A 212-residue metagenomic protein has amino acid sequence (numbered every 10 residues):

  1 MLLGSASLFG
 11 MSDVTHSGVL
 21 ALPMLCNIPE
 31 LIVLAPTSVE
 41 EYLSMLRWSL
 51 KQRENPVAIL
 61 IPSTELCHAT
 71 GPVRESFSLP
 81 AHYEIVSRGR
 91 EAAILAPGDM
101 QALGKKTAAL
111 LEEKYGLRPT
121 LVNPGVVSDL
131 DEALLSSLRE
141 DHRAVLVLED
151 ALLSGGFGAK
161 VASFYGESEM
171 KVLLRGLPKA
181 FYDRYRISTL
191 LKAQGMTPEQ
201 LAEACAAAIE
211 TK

Functional and structural regions predicted by a protein language model:
M1, P23-C26, G104: Proline/glycine-anchored alpha-helix kink/cap motifs
L3, L8-G18, K51-K212: Thiamine diphosphate
G10-P29, A35-K51: Internal gly/pro-rich beta-alpha loop/helix module that stabilizes soluble enzyme cofactors or their anionic handles
L31-V33, A92-A93: Short active-site oxyanion
